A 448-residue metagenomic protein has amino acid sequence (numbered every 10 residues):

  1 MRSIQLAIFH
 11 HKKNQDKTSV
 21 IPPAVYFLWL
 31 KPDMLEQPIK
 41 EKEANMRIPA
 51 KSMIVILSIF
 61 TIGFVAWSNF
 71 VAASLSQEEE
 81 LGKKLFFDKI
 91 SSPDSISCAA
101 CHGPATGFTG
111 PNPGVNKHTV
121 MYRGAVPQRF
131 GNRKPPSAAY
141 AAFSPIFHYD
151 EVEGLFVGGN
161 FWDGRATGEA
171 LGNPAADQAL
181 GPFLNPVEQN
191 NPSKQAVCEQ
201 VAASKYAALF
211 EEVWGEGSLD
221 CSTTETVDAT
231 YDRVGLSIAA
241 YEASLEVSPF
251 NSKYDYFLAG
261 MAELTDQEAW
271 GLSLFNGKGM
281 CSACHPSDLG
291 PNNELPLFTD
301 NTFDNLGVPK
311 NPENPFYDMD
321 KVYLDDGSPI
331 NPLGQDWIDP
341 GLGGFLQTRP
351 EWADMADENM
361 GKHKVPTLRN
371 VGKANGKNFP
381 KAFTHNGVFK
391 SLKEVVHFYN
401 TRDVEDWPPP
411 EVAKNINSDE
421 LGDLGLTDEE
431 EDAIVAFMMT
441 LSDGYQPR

Functional and structural regions predicted by a protein language model:
R2-S3, S19, S52, S68: Serine residues within intrinsically disordered or low-complexity segments
S3, Q15-D16, V20, M34 (+1 more regions): Compositionally biased, low-complexity intrinsically disordered regions
Q5, F9-H11, Q15, F27-L28: Short hydrophobic targeting helices and cationic amphipathic motifs that mediate membrane/organellar targeting
Y26-N45: Short, Lys/Arg-enriched N-terminal segments with co-localized hydrophobic residues within the first ~10-30 amino acids
N45, P49-K51, W67-R448: Periplasmic c-type cytochrome electron-transfer domains
V55-A66: Bacterial N-terminal signal peptides
